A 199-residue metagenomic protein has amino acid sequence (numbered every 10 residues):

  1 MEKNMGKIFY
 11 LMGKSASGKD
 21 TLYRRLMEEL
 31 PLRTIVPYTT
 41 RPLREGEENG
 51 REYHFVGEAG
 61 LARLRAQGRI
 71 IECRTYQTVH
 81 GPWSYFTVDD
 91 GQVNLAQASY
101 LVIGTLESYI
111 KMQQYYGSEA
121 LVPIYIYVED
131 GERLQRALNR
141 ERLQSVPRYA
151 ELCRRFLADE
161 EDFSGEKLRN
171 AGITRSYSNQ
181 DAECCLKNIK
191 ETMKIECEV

Functional and structural regions predicted by a protein language model:
L11: Hydrophobic anchor at the beta1->P-loop junction of P-loop NTPases
K14: P-loop (Walker A) phosphate-binding loop of NTP-binding proteins
K19-D20: Walker A/P-loop
Y23-R24: The feature captures the helix immediately C-terminal to the Walker
L32-R44: Short beta-strand-centered segment that lines the nucleotide-binding/catalytic pocket of NTP-utilizing
R41-Y100, G104-L106: ATP-dependent small-molecule kinase phosphotransfer cores that center on conserved nucleotide phosphate-binding segments
Y100-T105, Y116-R140: Conserved phosphate-donor/acceptor-positioning beta-strand/loop module used by diverse small-molecule
R142-E196: Small-molecule kinase domains that catalyze NTP-dependent phosphoryl transfer to phosphate-bearing small molecules
